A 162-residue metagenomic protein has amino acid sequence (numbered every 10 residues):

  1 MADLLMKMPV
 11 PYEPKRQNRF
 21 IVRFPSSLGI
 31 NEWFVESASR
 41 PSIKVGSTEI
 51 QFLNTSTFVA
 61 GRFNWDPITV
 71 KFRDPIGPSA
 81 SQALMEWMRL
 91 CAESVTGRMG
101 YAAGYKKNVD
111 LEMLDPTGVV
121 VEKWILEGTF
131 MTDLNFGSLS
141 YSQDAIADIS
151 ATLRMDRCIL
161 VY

Functional and structural regions predicted by a protein language model:
M1-Y162: Glycine-rich, low-complexity intrinsically disordered segments
